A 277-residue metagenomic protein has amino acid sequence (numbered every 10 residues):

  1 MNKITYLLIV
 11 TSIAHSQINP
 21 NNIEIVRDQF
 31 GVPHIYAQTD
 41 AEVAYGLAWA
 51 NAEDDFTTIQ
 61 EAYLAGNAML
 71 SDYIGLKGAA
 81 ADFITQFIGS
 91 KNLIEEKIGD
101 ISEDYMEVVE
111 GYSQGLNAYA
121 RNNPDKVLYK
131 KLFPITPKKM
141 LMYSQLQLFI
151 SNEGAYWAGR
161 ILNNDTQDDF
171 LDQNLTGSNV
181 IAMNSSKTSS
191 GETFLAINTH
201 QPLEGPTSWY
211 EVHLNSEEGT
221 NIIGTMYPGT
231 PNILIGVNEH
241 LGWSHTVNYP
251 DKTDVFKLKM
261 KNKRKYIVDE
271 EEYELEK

Functional and structural regions predicted by a protein language model:
N2, Y119-K130, Y266-V268, L275: Short secondary-structure capping/junction motifs at helix and strand boundaries
N2-K3, I59: Generic hydrophobic, helix-prone segments enriched in Leu/Val/Ile
K3-A14: Sec-dependent N-terminal signal peptides
L8-I9, N163, E276: Compositionally biased amphipathic helical and low-complexity segments enriched in hydrophobic
A14-H15, Y210: Hydrophobic alpha-helical membrane context
N19-P206, H213-G219, I223-N232, V237 (+1 more regions): Substrate-recognition/specificity elements adjacent to catalytic centers across diverse enzyme folds
Y210-V212, K261: Short, basic/low-complexity N-terminal boundary segments at the transition from targeting/disordered tails
E218-I222, M226-K277: Compact, glycine/acidic-enriched structural inserts
